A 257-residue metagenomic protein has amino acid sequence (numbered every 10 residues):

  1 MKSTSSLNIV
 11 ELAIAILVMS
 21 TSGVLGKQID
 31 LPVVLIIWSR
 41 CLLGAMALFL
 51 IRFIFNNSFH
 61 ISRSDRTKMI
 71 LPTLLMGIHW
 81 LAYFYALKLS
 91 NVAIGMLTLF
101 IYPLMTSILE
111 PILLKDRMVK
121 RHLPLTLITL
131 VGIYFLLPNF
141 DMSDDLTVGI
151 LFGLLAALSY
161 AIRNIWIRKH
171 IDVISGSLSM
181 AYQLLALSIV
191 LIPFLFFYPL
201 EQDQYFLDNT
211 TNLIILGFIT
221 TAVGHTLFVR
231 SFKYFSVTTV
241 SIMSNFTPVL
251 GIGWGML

Functional and structural regions predicted by a protein language model:
M1-W38, L74, A82, D144-K169: Glycine-/small-residue-enriched transmembrane alpha-helix faces in small-molecule transporters and effluxers
S6-E11, L35-L50, H122-I128, V148-F152 (+3 more regions): Hydrophobic alpha-helical transmembrane segments of multi-pass integral membrane proteins, especially transporters
V18-L31, L81-S90, T98, I162-I174 (+2 more regions): Juxtamembrane C-cap of transmembrane helices in multi-pass membrane transport proteins
L35, L42-L43, F84-K115, A156 (+1 more regions): Specific alpha-helical transmembrane segments that line the substrate/conduction pathway and gating interfaces
L48, I70, M76, M118-P138 (+4 more regions): Hydrophobic transmembrane alpha-helices of multi-pass small-molecule transport proteins
F49, F55-I94, L99, F135 (+1 more regions): Specific transmembrane alpha-helical segments of multi-pass solute transporters/efflux pumps, especially DMT/EamA
R63, M96-L99, K115-F135, L146-I150 (+2 more regions): Loop-to-transmembrane alpha-helix entry segments
G95-I101, I167-S188, T221-M256: Helix-helix packing/entry segments at the starts of transmembrane helices
